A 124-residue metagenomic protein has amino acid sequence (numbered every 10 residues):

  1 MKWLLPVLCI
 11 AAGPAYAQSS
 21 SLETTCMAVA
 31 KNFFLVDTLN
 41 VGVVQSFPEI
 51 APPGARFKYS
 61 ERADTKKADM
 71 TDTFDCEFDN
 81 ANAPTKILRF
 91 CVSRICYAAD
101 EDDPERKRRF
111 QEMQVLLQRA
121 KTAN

Functional and structural regions predicted by a protein language model:
M1-V7: Sec-dependent signal peptide recognition, specifically the positively charged N-region followed immediately by
A12-A17: N-terminal signal peptide c-region/cleavage motif recognized by signal peptidases
Q18-G42: Short, non-transmembrane alpha-helical segments in secretory-pathway proteins
L35-V36, E61-T73: Short, cysteine-centered beta-strand-loop-beta hairpins and adjacent loop/turn segments enriched in charged/polar
N40-I50: Short amphipathic beta-strand and strand-loop transition segments with alternating hydrophobic
A51-S60: Short, hydrophobic/aromatic-rich segments at coil-to-beta transitions
A68-V92: A short, surface-exposed beta-strand/turn
C91-N124: C-terminal partner/receptor-binding element of secreted or periplasmic proteins
